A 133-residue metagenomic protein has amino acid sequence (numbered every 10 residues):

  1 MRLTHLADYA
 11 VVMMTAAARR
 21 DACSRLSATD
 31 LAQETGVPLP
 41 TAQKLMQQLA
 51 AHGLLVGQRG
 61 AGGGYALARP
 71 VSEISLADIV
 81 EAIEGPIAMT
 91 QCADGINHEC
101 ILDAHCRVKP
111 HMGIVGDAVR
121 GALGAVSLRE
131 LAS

Functional and structural regions predicted by a protein language model:
M1-M13: Short alpha-helical segments that sit at the start of domains
A10-A22: Short amphipathic alpha-helical interface segments
R25-G36: A short alpha-helical element within helix-turn-helix/winged-helix DNA-binding domains across DNA-binding proteins
Q33, A50-A51: Alpha-helical residues within the helix-turn-helix
P38-T41: Short coil turns linking two alpha-helices in DNA-binding domains
G53-A68: Beta-hairpin "wing" of winged helix-turn-helix
A68-S133: Non-DNA-binding regulatory cores of transcription-related proteins, predominantly C-terminal effector-binding
